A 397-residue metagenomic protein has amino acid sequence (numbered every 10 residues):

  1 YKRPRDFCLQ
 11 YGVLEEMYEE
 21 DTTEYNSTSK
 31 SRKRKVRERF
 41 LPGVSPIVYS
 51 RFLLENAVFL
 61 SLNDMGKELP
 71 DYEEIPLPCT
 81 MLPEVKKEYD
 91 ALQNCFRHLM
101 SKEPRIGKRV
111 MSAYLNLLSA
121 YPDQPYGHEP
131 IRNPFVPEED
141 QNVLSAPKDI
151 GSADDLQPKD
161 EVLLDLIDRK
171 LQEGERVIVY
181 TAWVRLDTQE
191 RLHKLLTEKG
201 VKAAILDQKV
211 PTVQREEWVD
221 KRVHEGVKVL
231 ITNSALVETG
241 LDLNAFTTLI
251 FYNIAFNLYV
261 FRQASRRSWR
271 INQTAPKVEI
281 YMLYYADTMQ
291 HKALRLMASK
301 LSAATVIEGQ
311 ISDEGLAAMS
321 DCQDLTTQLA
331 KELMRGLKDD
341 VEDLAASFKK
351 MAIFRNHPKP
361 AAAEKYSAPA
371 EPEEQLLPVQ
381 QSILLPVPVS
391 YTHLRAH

Functional and structural regions predicted by a protein language model:
Y1-R132, E173, I280, L294-A303: Inter-lobe coupling linker of SF2 helicases/translocases
S50, F59-L60, Y180-A182, T232-S234 (+1 more regions): Short His-Asn-centered micro-motif
K67-K87, E103-L230, A235-L241, G315 (+1 more regions): Conserved Helicase C-terminal RecA-like lobe
K202-H291: Conserved RecA-like P-loop NTPase helicase motor core
Y259, W269-L344: A conserved SF2-helicase RecA2
A304, D313-A318, M351-P369: C-terminal helicase lobe and adjacent C-terminal extensions/tails of nucleic-acid helicase motors
E373, L377-P386: Acidic, low-complexity intrinsically disordered tails
V389-H397: Conserved small/polar residues in nucleotide/adenosyl-binding loops
